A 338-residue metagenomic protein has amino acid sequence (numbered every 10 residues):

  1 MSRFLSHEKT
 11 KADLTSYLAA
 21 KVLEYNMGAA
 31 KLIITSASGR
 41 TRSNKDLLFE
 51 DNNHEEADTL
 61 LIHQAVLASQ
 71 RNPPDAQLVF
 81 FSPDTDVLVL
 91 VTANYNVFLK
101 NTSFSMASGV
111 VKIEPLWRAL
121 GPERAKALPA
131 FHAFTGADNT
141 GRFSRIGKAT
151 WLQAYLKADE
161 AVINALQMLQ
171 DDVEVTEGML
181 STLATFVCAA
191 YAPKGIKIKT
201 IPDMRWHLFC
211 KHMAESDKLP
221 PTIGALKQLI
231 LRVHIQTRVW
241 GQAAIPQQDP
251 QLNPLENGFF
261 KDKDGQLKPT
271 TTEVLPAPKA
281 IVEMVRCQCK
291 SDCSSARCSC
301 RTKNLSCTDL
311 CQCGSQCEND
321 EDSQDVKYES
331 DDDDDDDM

Functional and structural regions predicted by a protein language model:
M1-M338: Noncatalytic, typically N-terminal accessory segments of nucleic acid-processing enzymes and closely related
